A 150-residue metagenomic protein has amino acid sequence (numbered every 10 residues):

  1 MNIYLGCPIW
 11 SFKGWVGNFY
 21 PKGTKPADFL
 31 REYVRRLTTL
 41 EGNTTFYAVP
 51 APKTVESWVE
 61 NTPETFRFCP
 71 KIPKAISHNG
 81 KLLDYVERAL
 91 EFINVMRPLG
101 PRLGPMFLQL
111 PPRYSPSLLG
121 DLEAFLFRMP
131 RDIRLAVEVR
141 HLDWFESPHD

Functional and structural regions predicted by a protein language model:
M1-D150: Residues lining hydrophobic/aromatic ligand-binding pockets adjacent to catalytic sites
